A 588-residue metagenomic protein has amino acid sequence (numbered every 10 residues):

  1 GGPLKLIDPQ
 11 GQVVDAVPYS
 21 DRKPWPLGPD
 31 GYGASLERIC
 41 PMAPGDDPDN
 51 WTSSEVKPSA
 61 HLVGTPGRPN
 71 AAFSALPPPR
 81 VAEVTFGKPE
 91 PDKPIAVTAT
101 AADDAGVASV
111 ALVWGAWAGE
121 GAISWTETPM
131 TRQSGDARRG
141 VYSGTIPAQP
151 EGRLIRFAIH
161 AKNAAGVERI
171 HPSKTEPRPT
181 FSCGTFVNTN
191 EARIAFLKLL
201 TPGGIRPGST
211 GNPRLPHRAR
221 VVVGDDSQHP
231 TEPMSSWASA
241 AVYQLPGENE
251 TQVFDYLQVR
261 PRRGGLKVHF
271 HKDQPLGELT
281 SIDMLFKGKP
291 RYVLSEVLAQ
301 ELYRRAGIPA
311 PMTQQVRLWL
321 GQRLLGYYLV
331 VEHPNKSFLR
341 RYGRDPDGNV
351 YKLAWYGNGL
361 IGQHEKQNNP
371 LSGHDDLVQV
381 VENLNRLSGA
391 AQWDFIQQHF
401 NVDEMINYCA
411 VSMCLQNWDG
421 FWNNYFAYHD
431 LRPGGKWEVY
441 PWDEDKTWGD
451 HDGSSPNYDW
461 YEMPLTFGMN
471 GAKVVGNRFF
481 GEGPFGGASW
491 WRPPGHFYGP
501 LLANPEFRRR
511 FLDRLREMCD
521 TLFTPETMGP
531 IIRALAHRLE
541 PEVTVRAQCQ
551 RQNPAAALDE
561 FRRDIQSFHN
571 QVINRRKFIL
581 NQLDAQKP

Functional and structural regions predicted by a protein language model:
G1-E90, A96, T100, V167 (+2 more regions): Intrinsically disordered, low-complexity linkers and terminal tails enriched in Ser/Thr/Pro/Gly with interspersed basic
G2, R153-F157: Exposed beta-strand face motif in extracellular beta-rich ectodomains
G11, W114-I123, G135, A164-G166 (+1 more regions): Change "in extracellular beta-sheet-rich domains … of secreted and cell-surface proteins" to "in beta-sheet-rich domains
A99-G106, A116-A118, N163: Extracellular acidic, Ser/Thr/Pro-rich low-complexity tracts
V110-L112: Short beta-strand elements bearing conserved aromatic residues within extracellular beta-rich modules
S134-T145: Aromatic sugar-binding surface patches on proteins that engage polysaccharides or sugar-phosphate polymers
E151-G152, A164-P588: Phosphate/dinucleotide-binding and metal-coordinating scaffold of catalytic cores in nucleotide-dependent enzymes
A158-K162: Extracellular recognition modules
